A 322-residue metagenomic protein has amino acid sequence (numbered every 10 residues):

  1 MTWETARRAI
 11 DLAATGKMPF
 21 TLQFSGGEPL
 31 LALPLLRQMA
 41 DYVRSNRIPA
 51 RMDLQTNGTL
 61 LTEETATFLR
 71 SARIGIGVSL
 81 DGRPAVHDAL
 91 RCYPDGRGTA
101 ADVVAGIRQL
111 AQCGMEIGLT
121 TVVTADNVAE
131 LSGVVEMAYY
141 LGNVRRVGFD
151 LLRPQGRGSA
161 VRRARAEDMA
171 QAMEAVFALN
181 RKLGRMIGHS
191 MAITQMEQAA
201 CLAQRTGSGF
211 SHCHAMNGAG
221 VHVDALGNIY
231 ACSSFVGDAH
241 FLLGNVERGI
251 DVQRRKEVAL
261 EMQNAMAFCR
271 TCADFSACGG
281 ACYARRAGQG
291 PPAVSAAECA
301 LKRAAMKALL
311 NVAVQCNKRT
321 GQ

Functional and structural regions predicted by a protein language model:
W3-S25, A32-L152: Radical SAM/AdoMet-radical enzyme domain recognition
P29, T59-L60, R83, T124-A125 (+5 more regions): Short, solvent-exposed loop/turn segments at secondary-structure junctions
P84-D88, G156-S159, A281: Short acidic/His/Gly/Ser-rich catalytic and metal-binding motifs that mark active-site loops of diverse hydrolases
Y93-A101, R108-H212, M216: Radical SAM enzyme [4Fe-4S]-AdoMet core and its adjacent flexible, acidic and glycine-rich loops/tails across
D168-A203, I229, S233-G279: C-terminal accessory region of radical SAM enzymes
L226-N228, F241, N264-Q322: Radical SAM enzyme core and accessory elements
